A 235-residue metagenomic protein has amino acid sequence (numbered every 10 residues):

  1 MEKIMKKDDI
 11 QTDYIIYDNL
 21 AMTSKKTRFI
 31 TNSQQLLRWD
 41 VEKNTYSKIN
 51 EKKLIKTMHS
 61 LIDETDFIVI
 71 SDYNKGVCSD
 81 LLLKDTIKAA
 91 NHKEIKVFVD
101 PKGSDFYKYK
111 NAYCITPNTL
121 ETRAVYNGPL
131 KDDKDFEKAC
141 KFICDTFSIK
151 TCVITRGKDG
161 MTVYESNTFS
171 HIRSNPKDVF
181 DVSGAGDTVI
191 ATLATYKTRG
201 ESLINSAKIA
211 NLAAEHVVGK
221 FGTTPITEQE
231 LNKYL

Functional and structural regions predicted by a protein language model:
M1-V69, P225-L235: Conserved N-terminal subdomain of the carbohydrate kinase-like
W39, V125-Y126, Y164, V217 (+1 more regions): Residues that scaffold the ATP/ADP-binding catalytic core of kinase and kinase-like folds
H59, K141, N211-E215: Solvent-exposed alpha-helix faces
I68-S71, N118: Residue-level signal for inorganic ion chemistry
V69, T86, V97-V99, D105-K108 (+5 more regions): Extended, hydrophobic alpha-helical segments in both membrane/secreted and soluble proteins
K75-F169: Conserved phosphate/ATP/ADP-binding segment of small-molecule kinases
T146-T151, N175-Y234: Conserved post-catalytic alpha-helical subdomain immediately downstream of the catalytic base and nucleotide-binding
F169-S170, T227: ATP-dependent carboxylate/acyl-activation modules
